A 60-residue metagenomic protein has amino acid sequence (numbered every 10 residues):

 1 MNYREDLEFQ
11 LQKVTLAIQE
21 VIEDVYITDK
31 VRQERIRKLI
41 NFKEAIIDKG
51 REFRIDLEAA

Functional and structural regions predicted by a protein language model:
M1-Q33, R51-E58: N-terminal acidic leader/helix
L39-I46: Short amphipathic alpha-helical coiled-coil/interface segments
